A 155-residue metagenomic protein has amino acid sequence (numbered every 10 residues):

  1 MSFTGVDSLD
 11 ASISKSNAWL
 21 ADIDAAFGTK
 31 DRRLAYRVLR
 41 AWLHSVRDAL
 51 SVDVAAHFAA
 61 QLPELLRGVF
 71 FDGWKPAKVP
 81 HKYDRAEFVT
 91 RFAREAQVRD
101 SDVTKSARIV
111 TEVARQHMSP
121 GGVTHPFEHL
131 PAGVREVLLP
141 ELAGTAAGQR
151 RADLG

Functional and structural regions predicted by a protein language model:
M1-S2, A152: Intrinsically disordered, low-complexity terminal tails and linkers in eukaryotic proteins, enriched in charged/polar
T4-A49: The feature marks the first
G5-I13, R32, Y36, V52-A59 (+4 more regions): Amphipathic, non-membrane alpha-helical segments in soluble helical-bundle scaffolds
A21-D24, L43-R47, A93, T111-R115 (+1 more regions): Amphipathic alpha-helical segments within well-ordered protein domains
L34-K78: Acidic (E/D-rich), amphipathic helical modules within compact regulatory domains
R37-A41, H57-E64, E87, K105 (+4 more regions): Amphipathic alpha-helical interaction segments
L66-P120: Short, solvent-exposed interaction modules
V110-G155: Preference for long, well-ordered alpha-helical segments
